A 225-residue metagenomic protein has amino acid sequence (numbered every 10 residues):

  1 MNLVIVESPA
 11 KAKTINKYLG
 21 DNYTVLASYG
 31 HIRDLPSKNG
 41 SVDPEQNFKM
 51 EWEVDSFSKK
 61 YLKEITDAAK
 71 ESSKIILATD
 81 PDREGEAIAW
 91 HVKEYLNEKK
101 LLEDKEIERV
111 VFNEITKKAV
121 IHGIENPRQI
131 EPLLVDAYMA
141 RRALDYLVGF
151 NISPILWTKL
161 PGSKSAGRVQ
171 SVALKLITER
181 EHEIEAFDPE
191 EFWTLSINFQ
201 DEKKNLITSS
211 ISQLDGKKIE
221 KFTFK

Functional and structural regions predicted by a protein language model:
M1-M139, L156, S212, E220-F224: Intrinsically disordered, low-complexity regulatory segments
T24, R33-V54, R168-K225: Long, highly charged, low-complexity internal segments
K70-E71, I115-F199: C-terminal or mid-to-C-terminal helical accessory/interaction module adjacent to the motor/catalytic core
